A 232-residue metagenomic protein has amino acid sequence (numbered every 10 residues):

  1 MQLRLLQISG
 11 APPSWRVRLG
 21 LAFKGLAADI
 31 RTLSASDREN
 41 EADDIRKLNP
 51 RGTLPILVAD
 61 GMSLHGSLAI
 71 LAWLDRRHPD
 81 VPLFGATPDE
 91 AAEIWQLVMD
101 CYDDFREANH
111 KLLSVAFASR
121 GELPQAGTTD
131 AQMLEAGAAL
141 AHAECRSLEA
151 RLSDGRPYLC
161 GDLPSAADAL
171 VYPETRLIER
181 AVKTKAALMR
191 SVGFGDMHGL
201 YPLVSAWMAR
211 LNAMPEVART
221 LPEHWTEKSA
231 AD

Functional and structural regions predicted by a protein language model:
M1-E135, D154, L159: GST-like domain detector, emphasizing the conserved glutathione-binding G-site in the N-terminal thioredoxin-like
L3-L5, F194-G195, R219: Short, contiguous strand/loop micro-motifs
G66, R106, D168, S229-A230: Short catalytic/ligand-binding loop motif for oxyanion handling, primarily in non-cytosolic enzymes, centered on
C101-A209: GST-like fold's C-terminal all-alpha helical module
W207, V217-T220: C-terminal accessory region of radical SAM enzymes
L221-D232: C-terminal/domain-terminus segments
